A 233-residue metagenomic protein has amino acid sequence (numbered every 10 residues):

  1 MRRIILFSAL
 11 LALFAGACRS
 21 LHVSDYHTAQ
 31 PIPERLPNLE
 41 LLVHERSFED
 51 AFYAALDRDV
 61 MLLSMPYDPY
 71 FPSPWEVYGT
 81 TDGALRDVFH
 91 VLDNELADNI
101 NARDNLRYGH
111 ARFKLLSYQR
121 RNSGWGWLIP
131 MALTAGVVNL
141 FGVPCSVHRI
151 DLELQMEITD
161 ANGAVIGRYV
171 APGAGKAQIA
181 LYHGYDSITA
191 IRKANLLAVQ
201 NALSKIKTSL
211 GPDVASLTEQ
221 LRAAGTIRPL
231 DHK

Functional and structural regions predicted by a protein language model:
M1-C18: Sec-dependent bacterial lipoprotein signal peptides
I4-L6, D82-R86, I188, R192: Flexible, glycine- and charge-enriched loops at secondary-structure boundaries
C18-R107, V214-K233: A structural "domain/chain start" motif
R19-P31, C145-K233: C-terminal/domain-edge helix-coil "capping" segments
L39, A111, Y169: A broad, low-specificity signal marking well-ordered, structured residues that form hydrophobic/aromatic
H44-L62, S117-S123, V165-V170, A174-I179: Short, solvent-exposed beta-strand-terminating loops
D59-P69, E76, G124-V147, K176-I191: Alpha-helical membrane-targeting segments
L106-N162: Surface-exposed short loop/turn segments
